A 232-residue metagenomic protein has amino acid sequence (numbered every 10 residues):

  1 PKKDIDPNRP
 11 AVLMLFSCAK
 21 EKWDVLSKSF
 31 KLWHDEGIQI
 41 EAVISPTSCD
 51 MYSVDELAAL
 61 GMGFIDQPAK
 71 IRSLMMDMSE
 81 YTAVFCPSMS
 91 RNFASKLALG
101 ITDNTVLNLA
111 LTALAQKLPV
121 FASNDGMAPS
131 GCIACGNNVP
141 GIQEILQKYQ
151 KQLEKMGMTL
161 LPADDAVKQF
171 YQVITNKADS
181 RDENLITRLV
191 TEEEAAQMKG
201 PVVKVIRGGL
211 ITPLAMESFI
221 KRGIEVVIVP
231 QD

Functional and structural regions predicted by a protein language model:
P1-I5, L210-I211, I220-P230: Short, low-complexity, charged amphipathic interaction modules
P1-T105, A110-Q169: A cross-family phosphate/adenosyl-ligand binding-site feature
K22-W23, T212-L214: Short, well-ordered alpha-helical microsegments
R72-M75, E192-A195, M216: Short hydrophobic/charged patches on amphipathic alpha-helices used for structural packing and interfaces
C135-P140, D179-S180, D232: Short basic, glycine-rich beta-strand/loop surfaces that mediate nucleic-acid
K168-N176: Low-complexity intrinsically disordered segments
K177-M198: Structure-specific endonuclease nuclease cores
G200-G209: Extracellular/luminal Protease-associated
